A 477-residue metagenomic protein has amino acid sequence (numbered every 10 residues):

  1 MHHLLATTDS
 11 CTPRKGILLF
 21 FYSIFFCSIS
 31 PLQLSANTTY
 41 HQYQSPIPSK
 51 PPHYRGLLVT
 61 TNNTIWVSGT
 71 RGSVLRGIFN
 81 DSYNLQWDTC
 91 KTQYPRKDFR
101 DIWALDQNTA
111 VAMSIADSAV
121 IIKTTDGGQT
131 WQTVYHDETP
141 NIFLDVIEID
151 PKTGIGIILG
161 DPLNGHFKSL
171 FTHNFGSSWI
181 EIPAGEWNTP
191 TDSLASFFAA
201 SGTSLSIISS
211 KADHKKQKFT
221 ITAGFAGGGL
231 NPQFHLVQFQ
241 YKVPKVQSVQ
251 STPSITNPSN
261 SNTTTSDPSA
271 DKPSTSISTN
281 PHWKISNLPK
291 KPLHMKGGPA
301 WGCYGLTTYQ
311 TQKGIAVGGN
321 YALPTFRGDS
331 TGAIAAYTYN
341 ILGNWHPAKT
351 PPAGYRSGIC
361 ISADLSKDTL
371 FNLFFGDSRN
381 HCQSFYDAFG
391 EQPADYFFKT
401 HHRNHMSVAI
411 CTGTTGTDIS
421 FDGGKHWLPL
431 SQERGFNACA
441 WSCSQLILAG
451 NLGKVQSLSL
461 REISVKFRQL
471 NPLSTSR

Functional and structural regions predicted by a protein language model:
M1-P13: N-terminal secretory signal peptides that target proteins for export/translocation
F20-S28: Bacterial N-terminal signal peptides
I29, S251-S254, N260: Intrinsic disorder/low-complexity segments
L32-S35: Sec/Tat signal peptide C-region and signal peptidase I cleavage site
N37-V249, S254, D271-K272, S276-L473: Residue-level hotspots at or immediately adjacent to binding/recognition sites across diverse folds
P258-P268: Ser/Thr/Gly/Pro-rich low-complexity, disordered linker/stalk segments of secreted and cell-surface proteins
T475-R477: Short, solvent-exposed mixed-charge patches
